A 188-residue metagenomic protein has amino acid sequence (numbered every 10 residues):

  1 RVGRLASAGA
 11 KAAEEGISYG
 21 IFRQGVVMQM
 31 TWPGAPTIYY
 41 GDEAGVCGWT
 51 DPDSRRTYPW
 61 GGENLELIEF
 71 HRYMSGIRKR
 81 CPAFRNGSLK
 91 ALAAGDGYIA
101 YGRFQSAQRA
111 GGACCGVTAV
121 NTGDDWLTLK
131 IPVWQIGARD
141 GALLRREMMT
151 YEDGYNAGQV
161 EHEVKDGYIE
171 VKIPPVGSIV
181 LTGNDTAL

Functional and structural regions predicted by a protein language model:
R1-A10, V26-L65: Aromatic/acidic polysaccharide-binding cleft in carbohydrate-active enzymes
Q29, G41, M74, A119-N121 (+2 more regions): Hydrophobic, well-ordered secondary-structure elements that form the walls of internal hydrophobic environments
A35-I38, C115-V117, S178: Beta-sheet entry/capping signal
P59-A94: Aromatic- and carboxylate-lined catalytic core of secreted/periplasmic carbohydrate-active enzymes
L89-L92, G158-V164: Short, exposed beta-strand/loop patches in secreted or surface proteins that constitute
L92-A138: Carbohydrate-binding surface patches
W134-G154: Solvent-exposed beta-hairpin/edge-strand motifs
V160-L188: C-terminal beta-strand-rich structural cap/linker in extracellular carbohydrate-active enzymes
